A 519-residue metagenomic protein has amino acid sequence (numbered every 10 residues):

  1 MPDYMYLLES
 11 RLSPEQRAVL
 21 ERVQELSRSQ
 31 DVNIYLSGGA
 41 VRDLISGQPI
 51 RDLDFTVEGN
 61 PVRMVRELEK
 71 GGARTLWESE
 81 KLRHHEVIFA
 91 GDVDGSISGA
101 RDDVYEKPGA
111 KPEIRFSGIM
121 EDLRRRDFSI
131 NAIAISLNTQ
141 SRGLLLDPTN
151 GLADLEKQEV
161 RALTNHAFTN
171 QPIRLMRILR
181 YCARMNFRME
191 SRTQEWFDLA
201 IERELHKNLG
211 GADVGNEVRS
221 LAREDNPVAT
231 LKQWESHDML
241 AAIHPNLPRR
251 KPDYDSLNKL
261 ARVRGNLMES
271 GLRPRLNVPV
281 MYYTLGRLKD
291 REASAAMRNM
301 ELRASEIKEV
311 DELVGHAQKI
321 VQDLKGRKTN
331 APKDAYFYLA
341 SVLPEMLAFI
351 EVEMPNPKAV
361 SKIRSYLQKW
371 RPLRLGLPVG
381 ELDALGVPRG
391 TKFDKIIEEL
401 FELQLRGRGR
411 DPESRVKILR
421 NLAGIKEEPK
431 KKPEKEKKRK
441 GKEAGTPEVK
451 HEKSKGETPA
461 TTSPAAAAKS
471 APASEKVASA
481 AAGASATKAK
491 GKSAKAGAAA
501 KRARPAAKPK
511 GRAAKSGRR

Functional and structural regions predicted by a protein language model:
M1-R519: Catalytic cores of the polymerase beta-like nucleotidyltransferase superfamily and closely associated nucleotide
